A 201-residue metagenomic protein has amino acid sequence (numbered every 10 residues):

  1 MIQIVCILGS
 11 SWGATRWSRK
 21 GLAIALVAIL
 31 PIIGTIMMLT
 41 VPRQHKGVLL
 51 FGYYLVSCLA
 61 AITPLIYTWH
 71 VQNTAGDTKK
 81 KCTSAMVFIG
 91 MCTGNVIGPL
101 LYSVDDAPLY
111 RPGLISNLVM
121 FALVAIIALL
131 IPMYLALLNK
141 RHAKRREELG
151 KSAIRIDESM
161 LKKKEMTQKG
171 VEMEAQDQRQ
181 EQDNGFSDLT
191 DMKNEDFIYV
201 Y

Functional and structural regions predicted by a protein language model:
V5-K20: Helix-to-loop junctions at the C-terminal end of transmembrane segments in multipass secondary transporters
S10, A28, I32-T35, F51-Y53 (+2 more regions): A generic transmembrane-helix signature of 12-TM secondary carrier transporters
G13-A14, L101-L109: Interfacial helix-cap and linker-helix signal at transmembrane-aqueous boundaries of multi-pass secondary transporters
A25-Q44, S57: C-terminal ends and interior cores of transmembrane alpha-helices in multi-pass membrane transporters/permeases
T40-F51, I62, Y134-L135: Helix-loop junctions at membrane interfaces in 12-TM secondary transporters
P42-R43, W69-K81, A107-P108: Paired intracellular helix-loop junctions of major facilitator superfamily
A60-G76, S84, G98: Intracellular juxtamembrane helix-capping segments at the cytosolic ends of symmetry-related transmembrane helices
R111-Y201: Intracellular terminal tails of multi-pass secondary transporters
